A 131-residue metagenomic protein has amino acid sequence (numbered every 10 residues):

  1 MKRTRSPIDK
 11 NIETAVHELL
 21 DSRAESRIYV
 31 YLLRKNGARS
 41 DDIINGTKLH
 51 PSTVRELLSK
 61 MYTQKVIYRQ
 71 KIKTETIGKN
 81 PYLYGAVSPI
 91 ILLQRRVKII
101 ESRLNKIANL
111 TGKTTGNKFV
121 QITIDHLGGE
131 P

Functional and structural regions predicted by a protein language model:
M1-E13, T123-P131: Long, low-complexity, charged/polar intrinsically disordered regions in eukaryotic proteins
I12-E25, R39, I72-R95: Short, cationic-aromatic polyanion-contact patches
S26-V30: Pre-recognition alpha-helix immediately N-terminal to the DNA-recognition helix within helix-turn-helix or winged-helix
D42-G46, M61: A short acidic, leucine-rich amphipathic alpha-helix
H50-T63: Short amphipathic alpha-helical interaction segments
K65, K71: Glycine-centered, phosphate/nucleic-acid-interacting loop/turn motifs that mediate DNA/RNA or nucleotide
S88-P131: Amphipathic alpha-helical dimerization/coiled-coil segments that flank or bridge DNA-binding/regulatory modules
